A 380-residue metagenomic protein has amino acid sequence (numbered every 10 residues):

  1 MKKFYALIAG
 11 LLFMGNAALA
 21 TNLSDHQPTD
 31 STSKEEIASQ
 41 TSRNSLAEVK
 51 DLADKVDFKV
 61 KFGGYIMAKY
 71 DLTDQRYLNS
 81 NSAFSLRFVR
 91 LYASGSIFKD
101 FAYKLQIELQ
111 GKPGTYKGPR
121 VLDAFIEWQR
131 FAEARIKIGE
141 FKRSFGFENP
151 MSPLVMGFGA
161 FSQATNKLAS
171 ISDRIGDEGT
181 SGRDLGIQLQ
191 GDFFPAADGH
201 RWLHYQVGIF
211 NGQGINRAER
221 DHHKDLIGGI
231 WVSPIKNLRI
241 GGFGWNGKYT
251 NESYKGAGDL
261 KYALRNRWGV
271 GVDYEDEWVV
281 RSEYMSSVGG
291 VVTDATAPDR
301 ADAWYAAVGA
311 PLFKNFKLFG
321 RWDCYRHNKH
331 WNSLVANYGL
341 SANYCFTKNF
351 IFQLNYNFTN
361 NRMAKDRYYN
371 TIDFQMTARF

Functional and structural regions predicted by a protein language model:
M1-K2: N-terminal secretory signal peptides that target proteins for export/translocation
Y5-L7, F13-M67: N-terminal periplasmic/intermembrane-space "pro-region" immediately following the signal or transit peptide
V49-G212, R220-L226, W231-I240, A307-A310 (+2 more regions): Outer membrane beta-barrel
K69-R76, E108-G114, F145, A196 (+5 more regions): Sequence/structural signature of outer-membrane beta-barrel proteins
L78-S85, P113-V121, D177-S181, A218-H223 (+4 more regions): Replace "Gram-negative outer membrane beta-barrel proteins" with "bacterial and organellar outer membrane beta-barrel
W231-N328: Detector for outer-membrane/organellar transmembrane beta-barrel domains, recognizing the amphipathic beta-strand
G309-N360: C-terminal hydrophobic structural anchor segments that stabilize assembly/packing rather than catalytic chemistry
Y344-C345, Y368-F380: Outer-membrane beta-barrel "beta-signal"
